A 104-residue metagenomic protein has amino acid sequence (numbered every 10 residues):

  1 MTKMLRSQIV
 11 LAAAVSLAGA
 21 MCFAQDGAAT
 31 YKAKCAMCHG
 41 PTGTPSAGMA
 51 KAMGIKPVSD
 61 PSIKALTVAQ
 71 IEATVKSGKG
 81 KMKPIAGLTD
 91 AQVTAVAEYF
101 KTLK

Functional and structural regions predicted by a protein language model:
M1-Q25, K104: N-terminal export/targeting leaders of redox proteins
M4, G27, P84-G87: Short amphipathic alpha-helical segments at helix boundaries and their inter-helical linkers
V10, L17, K51-M53, V75: Short, solvent-exposed coil/turn segments
D26, T30, L66, Q70 (+2 more regions): Extracytoplasmic/secreted proteins, especially bacterial periplasmic and envelope-associated proteins
A28-I55, S77-K83, T102-K104: Periplasmic/extracellular electron-transfer cofactor-ligation site, primarily the c-type cytochrome heme-c attachment
K56-A69, P84-A91: Electron-transfer interface patches adjacent to heme c in soluble/periplasmic c-type cytochromes and di-/multiheme
A69-I71, K76-S77: Short leucine-rich amphipathic alpha-helices used at interfaces
T74-V75, A86-K104: C-terminal capping alpha-helices of c-type cytochrome domains
